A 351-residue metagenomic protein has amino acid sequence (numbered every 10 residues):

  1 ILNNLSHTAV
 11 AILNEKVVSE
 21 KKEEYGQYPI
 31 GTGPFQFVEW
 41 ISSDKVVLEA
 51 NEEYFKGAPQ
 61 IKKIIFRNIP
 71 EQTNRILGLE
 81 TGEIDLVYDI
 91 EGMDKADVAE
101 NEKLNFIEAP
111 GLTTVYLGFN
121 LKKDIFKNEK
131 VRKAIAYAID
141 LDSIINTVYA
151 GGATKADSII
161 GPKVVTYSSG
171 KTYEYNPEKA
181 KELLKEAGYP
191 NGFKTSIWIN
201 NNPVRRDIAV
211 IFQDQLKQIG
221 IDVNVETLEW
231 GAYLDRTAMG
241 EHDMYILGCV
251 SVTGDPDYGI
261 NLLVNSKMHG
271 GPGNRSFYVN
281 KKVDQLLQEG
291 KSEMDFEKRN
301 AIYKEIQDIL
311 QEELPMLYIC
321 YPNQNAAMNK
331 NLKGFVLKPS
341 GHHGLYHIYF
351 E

Functional and structural regions predicted by a protein language model:
I1-K16: Surface-exposed binding/hinge segments that line and control ligand-binding clefts or catalytic entry sites
E23-G26, N51-D97, D222-N224: Ligand-site clamp/hinge motif
I30-T32, S43, I61, T81 (+4 more regions): Extracytoplasmic
G33-Q36, V46-V47, K62-N68, G192-N201 (+2 more regions): Short, well-ordered beta-strand elements
I41, V115, A138-T166, P203-Q213 (+1 more regions): Detector for C-terminal structural segments
V47-E52, E100, I107, K127-D214 (+4 more regions): Append "and occasionally in soluble cytosolic enzymes with long acidic Gly/Pro-rich linkers
T73-E83, N101, E129-K130, V210-I219 (+1 more regions): Short helices/loops that flank or line small-molecule/ion binding pockets
I90-N101, S251-P256: A ligand-binding cleft/hinge motif common to bilobed small-molecule-binding domains
